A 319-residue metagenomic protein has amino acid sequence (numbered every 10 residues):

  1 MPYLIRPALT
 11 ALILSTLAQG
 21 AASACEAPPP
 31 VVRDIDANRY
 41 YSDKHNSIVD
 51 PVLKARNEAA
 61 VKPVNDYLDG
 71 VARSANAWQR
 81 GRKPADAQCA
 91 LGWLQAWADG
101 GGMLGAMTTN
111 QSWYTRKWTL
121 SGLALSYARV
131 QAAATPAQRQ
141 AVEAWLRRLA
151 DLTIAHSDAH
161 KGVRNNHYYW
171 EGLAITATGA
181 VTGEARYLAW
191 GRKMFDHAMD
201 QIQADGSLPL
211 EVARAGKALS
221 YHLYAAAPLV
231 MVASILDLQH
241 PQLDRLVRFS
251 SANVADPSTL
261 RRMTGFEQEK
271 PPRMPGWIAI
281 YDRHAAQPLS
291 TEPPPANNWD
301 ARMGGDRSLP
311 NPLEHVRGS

Functional and structural regions predicted by a protein language model:
M1-R6: Positively charged n-region of N-terminal signal peptides that target proteins for export
P7-Q19: Bacterial N-terminal signal peptides
A22-K161, Y169, I235-S319: Extracellular glycan-targeting catalytic surfaces
G70, T119, E171, Y221-P228: Catalytic-loop motifs flanking and including active-site residues across diverse enzymes
A75, A124, I175-T176, V230: Conserved small-residue packing positions in alpha-helical repeats and bundles
R116-K117, S126-L219: Active-site cradle of extracellular carbohydrate-active enzymes
T182, R186-R262: Long, repeat-rich segments with strong aromatic
